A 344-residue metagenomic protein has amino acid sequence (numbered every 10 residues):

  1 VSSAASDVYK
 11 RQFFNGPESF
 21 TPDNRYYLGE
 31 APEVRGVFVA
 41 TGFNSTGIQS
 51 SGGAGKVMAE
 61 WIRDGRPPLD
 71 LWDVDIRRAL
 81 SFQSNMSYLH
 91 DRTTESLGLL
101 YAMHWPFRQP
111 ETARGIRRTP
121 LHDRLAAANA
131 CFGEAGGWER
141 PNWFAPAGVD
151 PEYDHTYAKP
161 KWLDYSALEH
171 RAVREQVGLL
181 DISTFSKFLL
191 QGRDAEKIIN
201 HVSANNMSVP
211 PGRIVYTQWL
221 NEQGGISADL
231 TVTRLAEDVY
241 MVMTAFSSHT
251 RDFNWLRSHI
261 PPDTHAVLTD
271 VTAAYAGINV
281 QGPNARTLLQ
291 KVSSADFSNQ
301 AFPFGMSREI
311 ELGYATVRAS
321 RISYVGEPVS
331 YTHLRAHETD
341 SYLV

Functional and structural regions predicted by a protein language model:
V1, Y9, G16, G29 (+11 more regions): Glycine-centered flexibility sites
A4, E33, A236-D238: Residue-level preference for short coil/turn positions at secondary-structure junctions
A4-Q12, T332-T339: Conserved small/polar residues in nucleotide/adenosyl-binding loops
D7-A102, Q109-P110: C-terminal catalytic lobe of FAD-dependent flavoproteins
L69, I76-R335, S341: Glycine/proline-enriched, intrinsically flexible loops and inter-domain linkers
